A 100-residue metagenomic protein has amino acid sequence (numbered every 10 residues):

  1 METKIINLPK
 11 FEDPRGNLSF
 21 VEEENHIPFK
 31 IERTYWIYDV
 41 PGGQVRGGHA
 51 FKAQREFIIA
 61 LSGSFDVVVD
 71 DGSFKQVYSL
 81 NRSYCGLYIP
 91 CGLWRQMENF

Functional and structural regions predicted by a protein language model:
M1-L87: Non-catalytic, conserved peripheral segments adjacent to functional cores
L80-F100: Conserved metal-binding segment of the jelly-roll/cupin
